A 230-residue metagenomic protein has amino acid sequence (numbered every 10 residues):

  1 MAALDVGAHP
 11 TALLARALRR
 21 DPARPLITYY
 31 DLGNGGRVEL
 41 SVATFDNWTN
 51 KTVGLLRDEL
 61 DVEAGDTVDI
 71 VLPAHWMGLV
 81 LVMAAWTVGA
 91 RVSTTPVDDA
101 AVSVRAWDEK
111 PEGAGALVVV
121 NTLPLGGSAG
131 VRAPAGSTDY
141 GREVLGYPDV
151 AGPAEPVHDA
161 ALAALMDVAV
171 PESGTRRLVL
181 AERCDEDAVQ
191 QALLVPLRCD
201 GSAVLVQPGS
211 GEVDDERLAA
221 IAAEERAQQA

Functional and structural regions predicted by a protein language model:
A2-V6, L13, M83, T87-V157 (+1 more regions): Structural core segment of the AMP-binding/adenylate-forming
H9, W48-K51, A188: Short secondary-structure boundary/capping elements
A15, N50-D58, M166-V170: Generic structural signal for well-ordered alpha-helical scaffold segments
A15-L40, A135-A163: AMP-dependent adenylate-forming
L55-A90, T95-V97, S173-V195: Conserved AMP-binding/adenylate-forming
G89, D167-R177, D185-A230: Conserved AMP-binding/adenylation subdomain of ANL enzymes
